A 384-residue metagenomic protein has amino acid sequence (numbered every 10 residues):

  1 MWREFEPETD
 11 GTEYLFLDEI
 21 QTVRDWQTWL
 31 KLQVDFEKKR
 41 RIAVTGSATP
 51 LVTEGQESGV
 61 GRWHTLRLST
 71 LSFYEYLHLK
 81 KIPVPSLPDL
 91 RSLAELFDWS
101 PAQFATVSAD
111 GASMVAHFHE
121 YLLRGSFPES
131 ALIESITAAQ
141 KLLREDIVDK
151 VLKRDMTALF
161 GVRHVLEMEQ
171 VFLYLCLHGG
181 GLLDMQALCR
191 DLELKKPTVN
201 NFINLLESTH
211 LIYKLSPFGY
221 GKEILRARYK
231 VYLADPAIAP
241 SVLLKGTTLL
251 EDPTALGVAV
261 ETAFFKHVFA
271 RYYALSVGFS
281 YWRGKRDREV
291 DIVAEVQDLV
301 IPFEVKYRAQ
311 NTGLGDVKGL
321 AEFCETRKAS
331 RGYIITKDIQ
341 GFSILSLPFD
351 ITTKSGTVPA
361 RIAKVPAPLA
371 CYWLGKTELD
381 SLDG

Functional and structural regions predicted by a protein language model:
M1-G11: Short glycine-rich substrate-engagement loop in P-loop NTPases that contacts/grips substrate
T9-W26: Conserved P-loop NTPase "ATPase switch" module shared by AAA+ and STAND
F16, R41-S47, R67: Structural recognition of the conserved hydrophobic beta-strand(s) that form the central parallel beta-sheet of P-loop
I20-R24, L51-V52, S130: Catalytic P-loop NTPase motifs of RecA-like helicase/translocase cores
Q21-A43: Conserved Walker B catalytic segment
P50-L66, L77-I82: Short regulatory helix/loop adjacent to the ATP-binding pocket of P-loop NTPases
P83-K266, S280-G284: Interdomain hinge/linker elements that couple catalytic modules in large macromolecular machines
N204, L211-G384: A cross-kingdom feature that marks ATP-driven nucleic-acid transaction machinery
